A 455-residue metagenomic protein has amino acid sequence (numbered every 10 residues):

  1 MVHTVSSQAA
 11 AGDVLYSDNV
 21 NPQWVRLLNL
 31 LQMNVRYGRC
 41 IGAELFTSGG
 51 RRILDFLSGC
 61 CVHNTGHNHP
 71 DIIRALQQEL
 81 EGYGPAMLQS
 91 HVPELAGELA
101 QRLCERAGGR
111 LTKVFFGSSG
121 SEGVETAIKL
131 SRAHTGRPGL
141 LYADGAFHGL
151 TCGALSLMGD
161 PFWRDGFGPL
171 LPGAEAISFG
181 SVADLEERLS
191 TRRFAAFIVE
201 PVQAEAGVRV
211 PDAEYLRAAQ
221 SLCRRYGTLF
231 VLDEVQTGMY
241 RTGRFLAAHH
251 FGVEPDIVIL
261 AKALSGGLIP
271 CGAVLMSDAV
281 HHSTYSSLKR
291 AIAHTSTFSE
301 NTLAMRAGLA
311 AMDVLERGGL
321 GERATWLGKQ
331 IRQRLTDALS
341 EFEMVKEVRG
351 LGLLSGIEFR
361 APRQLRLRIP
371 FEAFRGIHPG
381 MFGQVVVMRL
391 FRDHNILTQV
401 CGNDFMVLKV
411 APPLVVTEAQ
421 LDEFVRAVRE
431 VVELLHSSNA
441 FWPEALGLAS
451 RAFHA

Functional and structural regions predicted by a protein language model:
V2-A455: Conserved N-terminal phosphate-binding loop of PLP-dependent enzymes in the Aspartate aminotransferase
